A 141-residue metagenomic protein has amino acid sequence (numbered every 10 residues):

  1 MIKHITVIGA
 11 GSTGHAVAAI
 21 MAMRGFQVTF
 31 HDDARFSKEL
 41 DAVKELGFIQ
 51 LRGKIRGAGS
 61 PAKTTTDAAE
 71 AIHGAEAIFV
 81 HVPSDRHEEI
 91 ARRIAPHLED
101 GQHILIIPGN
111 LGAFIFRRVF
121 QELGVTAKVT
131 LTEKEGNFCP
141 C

Functional and structural regions predicted by a protein language model:
M1-L51, I72: NAD(P)+-binding Rossmann beta1-loop-alpha1 motif at the extreme N-terminus of oxidoreductases
I2, G25, A75, D100-G101 (+1 more regions): A general structural motif
M23-G25, A58-G59, E99, G124-T126: Short, well-ordered coil/turn elements that cap or connect secondary structure elements
H31, L51-K54, D67, T132-K134: Conserved beta-strand termini and adjacent loop/short-helix elements that scaffold enzyme active sites in alpha/beta
G47-P61, K128: Short mixed-charge
I55-L105: Rossmann-like NAD(P)-binding element
S84-C141: Rossmann-like NAD(P)(H) cofactor-binding subdomain of soluble oxidoreductases
